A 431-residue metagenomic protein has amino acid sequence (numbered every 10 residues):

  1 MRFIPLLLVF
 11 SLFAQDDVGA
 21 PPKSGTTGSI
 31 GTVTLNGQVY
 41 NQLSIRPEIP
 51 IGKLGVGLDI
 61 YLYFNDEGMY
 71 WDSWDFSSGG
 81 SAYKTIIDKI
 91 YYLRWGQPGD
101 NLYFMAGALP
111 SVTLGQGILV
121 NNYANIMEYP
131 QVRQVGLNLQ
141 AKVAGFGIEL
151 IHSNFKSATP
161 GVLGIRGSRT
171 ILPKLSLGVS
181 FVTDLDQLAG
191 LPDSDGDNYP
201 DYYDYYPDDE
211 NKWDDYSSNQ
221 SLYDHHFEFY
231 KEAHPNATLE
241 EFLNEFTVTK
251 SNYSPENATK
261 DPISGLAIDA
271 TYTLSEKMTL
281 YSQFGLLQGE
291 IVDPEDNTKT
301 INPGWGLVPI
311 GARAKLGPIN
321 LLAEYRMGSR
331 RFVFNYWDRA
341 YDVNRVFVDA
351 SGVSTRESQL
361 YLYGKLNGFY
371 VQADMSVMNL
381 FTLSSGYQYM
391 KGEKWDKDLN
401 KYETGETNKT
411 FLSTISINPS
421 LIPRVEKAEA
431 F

Functional and structural regions predicted by a protein language model:
M1-I4, L274: Positively charged n-region of N-terminal signal peptides that target proteins for export
F3-F13: Sec-dependent N-terminal signal peptides
Q15-R46, V346: Short glycine/proline- and aromatic-enriched beta-strand/turn motifs that initiate or cap beta-hairpins
G19-K23, Q38, G68-Y70, N101-Y103 (+2 more regions): Signature for the C-terminal beta-barrel architecture of outer-membrane proteins
P47-V56, Q97-N101: Short, solvent-exposed loop/edge-beta patches enriched in aromatic
V56-Y92, L119, V292-D293, K299-T300: Surface-exposed loop and membrane-interface regions of Gram-negative outer-membrane beta-barrel proteins
Y63, L109-P110: Acidic, small-polar-rich N-terminal luminal/periplasmic segments of exported/outer-membrane proteins
I87-Y103: Gram-negative (and chloroplast) outer-membrane scaffold detector with strong preference for beta-barrel transmembrane
